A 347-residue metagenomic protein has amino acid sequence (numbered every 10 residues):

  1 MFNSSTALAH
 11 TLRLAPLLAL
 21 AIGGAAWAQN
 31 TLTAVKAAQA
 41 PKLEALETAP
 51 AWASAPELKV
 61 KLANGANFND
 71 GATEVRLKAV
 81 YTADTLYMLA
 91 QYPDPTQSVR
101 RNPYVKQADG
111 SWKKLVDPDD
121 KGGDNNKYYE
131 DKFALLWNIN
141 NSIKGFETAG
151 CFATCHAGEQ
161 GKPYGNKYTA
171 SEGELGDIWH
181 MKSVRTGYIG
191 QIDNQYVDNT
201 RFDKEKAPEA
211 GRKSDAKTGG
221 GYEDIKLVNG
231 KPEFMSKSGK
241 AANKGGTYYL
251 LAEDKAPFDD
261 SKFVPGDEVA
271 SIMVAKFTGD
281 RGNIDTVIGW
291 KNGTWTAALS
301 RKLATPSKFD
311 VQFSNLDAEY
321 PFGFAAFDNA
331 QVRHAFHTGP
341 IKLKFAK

Functional and structural regions predicted by a protein language model:
M1-H10: N-terminal secretory signal peptides that target proteins for export/translocation
T11-G23: Bacterial N-terminal signal peptides
G24-A28: Sec/Tat signal peptide C-region and signal peptidase I cleavage site
Q29-L46, Y104-V264, P306-K347: Acidic/polar low-complexity flexible segments
A45, T85-Y92, W295-R301: Short, well-ordered beta-strand segments enriched in hydrophobic/aromatic residues
K59-A108, L115-D117, K121: Long, well-ordered hydrophobic secondary-structure segments characteristic of membrane-embedded and membrane-proximal
V75-K78, I284-W290: Beta-strand-rich interaction surfaces with strong enrichment in secreted/lumenal proteins
G282, G289, A297-T305: A beta-strand/beta-hairpin structural motif
